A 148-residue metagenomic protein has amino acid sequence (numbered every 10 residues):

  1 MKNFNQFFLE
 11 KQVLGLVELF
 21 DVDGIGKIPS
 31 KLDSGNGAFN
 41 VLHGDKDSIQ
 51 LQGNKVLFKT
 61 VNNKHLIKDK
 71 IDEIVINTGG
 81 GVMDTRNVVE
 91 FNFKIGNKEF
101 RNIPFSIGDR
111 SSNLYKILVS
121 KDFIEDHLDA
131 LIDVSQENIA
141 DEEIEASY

Functional and structural regions predicted by a protein language model:
M1-K11: Charge-dense, intrinsically disordered terminal/linker segments
L9-Y148: Pepsin/retropepsin-fold aspartyl endopeptidases
